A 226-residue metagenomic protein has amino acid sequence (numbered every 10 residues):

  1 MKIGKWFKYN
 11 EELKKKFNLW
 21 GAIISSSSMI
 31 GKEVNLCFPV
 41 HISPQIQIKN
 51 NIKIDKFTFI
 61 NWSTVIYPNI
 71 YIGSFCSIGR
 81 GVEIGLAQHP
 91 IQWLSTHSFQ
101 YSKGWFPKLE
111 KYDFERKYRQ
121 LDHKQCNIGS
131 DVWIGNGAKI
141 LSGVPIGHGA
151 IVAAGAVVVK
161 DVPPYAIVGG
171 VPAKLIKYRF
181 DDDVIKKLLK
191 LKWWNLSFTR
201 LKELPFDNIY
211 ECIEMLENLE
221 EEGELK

Functional and structural regions predicted by a protein language model:
M1-I48: Extended, small-residue-rich solenoid/repeat segments and analogous flexible loops that form exposed scaffolds
I3-Y9, S25-S26, G31, F99-I140 (+1 more regions): C-terminal segments of enzyme domains that contribute to small-molecule binding surfaces
I23, E33-L36, H41-V144: Flexible, glycine/small-residue-enriched loop-and-beta-strand segment within the central core of proteins
Q88-P90, V162, Y178-R179: Conserved catalytic-core motifs of eukaryotic protein kinase domains, centered on the activation segment
D131, G149, A166: Catalytic-loop signature of eukaryotic-like protein kinases
I140-A150, V159: Beta-rich strand-turn-strand
V152, G170: Conserved G/P- and acidic residue-centered "switch" motifs that form tight phosphate/ATP-binding loops in soluble
A153, V158-V159, L175: Short hydrophobic beta-strand segments in globular cytosolic domains
